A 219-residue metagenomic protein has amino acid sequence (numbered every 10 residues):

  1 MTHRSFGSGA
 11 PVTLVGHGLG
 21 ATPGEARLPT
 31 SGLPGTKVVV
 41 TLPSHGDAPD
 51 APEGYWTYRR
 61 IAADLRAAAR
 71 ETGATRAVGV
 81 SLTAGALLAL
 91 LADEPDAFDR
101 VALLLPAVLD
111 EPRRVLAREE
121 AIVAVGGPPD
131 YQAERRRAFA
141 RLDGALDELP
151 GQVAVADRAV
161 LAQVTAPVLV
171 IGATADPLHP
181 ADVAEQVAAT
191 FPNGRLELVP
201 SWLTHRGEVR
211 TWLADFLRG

Functional and structural regions predicted by a protein language model:
T2-P49: Conserved HGGG/HGGXW glycine-rich cap/lid loop of the alpha/beta-hydrolase fold
H17, G79-S81, A173: Conserved alpha/beta-hydrolase "nucleophile elbow" surrounding the catalytic nucleophile
V38-R76: Active-site loop/oxyanion-hole signature of alpha/beta-hydrolase fold enzymes
G85-G126: Flexible "cap/lid" loop of the alpha/beta hydrolase fold
Q132-A159, A175: Hydrophobic, aromatic-rich cap/lid helix
V164, V170-G172: Short beta-strand/loop motif that positions the catalytic acidic residue of the alpha/beta-hydrolase fold
P177-V183: Conserved alpha/beta-hydrolase "acid-adjacent" motif
N193-G219: Catalytic active-site module of serine/aspartate enzymes centered on a nucleophile-bearing elbow/loop
